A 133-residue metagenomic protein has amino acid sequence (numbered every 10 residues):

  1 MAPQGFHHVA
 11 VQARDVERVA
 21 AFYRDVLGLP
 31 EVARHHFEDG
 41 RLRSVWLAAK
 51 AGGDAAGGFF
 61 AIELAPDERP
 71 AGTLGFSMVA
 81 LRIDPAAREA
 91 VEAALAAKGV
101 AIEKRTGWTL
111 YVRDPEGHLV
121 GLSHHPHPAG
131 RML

Functional and structural regions predicted by a protein language model:
A2, E92-L133: Vicinal oxygen chelate
G5-R14, S44-K50, G58, D67-A94 (+2 more regions): Vicinal oxygen chelate
H7, P30-V32, S77, E103: A short, local hydrophobic-aromatic micro-motif
H8, L27, G121: Short catalytic micro-motifs in class I SAM-dependent methyltransferases
V11-G57: Core segments of cupin and vicinal oxygen chelate
R18-A21, D25, E89-A97: Replace "anionic and nucleotidyl ligands
E31, I62-L64, L122: Generic preference for hydrophobic
